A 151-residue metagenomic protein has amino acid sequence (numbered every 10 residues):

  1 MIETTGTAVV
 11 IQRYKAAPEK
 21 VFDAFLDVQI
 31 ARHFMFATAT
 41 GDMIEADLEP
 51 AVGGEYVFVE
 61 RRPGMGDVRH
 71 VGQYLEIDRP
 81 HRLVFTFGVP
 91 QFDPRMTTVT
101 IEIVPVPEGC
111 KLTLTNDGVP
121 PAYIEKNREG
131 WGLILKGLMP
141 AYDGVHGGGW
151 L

Functional and structural regions predicted by a protein language model:
M1-G41: Hydrophobic ligand-binding cavity/cleft-lining segments
T5-I11, P18, M43, E55 (+4 more regions): Intrinsic-disorder/low-complexity, polar/charged segments enriched in Ser/Thr/Lys/Arg/Asp/Glu/Gln
Q12, A46, H70-L75, T98-V104: Hydrophobic/aromatic beta-strand elements that line small-molecule binding cavities or substrate pockets in beta-rich
P18-E19, P50-A51, L75-H81, E102-K111: A short, structured loop/turn motif at beta-sheet edges
V21-F22, A31, Y56, Y74 (+4 more regions): Hydrophobic pocket/interface hotspot
M43-T86: Glycine-rich portal/gate segments that line the openings of hydrophobic small-molecule binding cavities
R82-L133, W150-L151: Beta-strand/loop substructures that line and gate deep hydrophobic ligand-binding cavities in soluble
P140-L151: Short, highly charged C-terminal tails/helix-capping segments
